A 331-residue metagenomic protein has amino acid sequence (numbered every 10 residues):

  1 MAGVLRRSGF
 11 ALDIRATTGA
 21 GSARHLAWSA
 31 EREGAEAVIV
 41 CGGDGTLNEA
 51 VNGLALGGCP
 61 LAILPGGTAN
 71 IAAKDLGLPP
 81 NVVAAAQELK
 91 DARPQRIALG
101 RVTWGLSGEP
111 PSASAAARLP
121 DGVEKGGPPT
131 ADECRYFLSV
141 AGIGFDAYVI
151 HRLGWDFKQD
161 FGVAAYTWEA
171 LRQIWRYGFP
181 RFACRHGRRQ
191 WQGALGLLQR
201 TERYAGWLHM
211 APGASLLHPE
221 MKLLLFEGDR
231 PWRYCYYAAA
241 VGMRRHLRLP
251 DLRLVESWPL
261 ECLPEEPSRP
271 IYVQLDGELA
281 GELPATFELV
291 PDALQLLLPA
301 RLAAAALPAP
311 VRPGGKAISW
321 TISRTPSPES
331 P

Functional and structural regions predicted by a protein language model:
M1-V38, N48, P110, A303-A305 (+1 more regions): ATP/NTP phosphate-donor binding region
S8, T17, A55-P60, G66-L195: Catalytic core of DAGKc-family lipid kinases
A23, G45-A50, A69-I71, I97: Short glycine/serine/threonine-rich phosphate/pyrophosphate-binding segments that cradle anionic phosphate groups
E36-G57: Conserved beta-strand-loop-alpha-helix hinge of the TIR/SEFIR fold
C41-G43, L64-G67: Glycine-rich beta-strand-to-loop/alpha-helix junction loops that act as flexible
G142, D146, L197-A211, L279: Glycine-rich phosphate/pyrophosphate-binding beta-alpha loops
G178-P180, Q192-A194, L217-K222, E256-W258: A generic structural signal for short beta-strands and their flanking turns/coil linkers
R188, H209, S215, L225-P331: ATP/nucleoside-binding phosphotransfer catalytic cores, i.e., glycine-rich phosphate-binding loops
